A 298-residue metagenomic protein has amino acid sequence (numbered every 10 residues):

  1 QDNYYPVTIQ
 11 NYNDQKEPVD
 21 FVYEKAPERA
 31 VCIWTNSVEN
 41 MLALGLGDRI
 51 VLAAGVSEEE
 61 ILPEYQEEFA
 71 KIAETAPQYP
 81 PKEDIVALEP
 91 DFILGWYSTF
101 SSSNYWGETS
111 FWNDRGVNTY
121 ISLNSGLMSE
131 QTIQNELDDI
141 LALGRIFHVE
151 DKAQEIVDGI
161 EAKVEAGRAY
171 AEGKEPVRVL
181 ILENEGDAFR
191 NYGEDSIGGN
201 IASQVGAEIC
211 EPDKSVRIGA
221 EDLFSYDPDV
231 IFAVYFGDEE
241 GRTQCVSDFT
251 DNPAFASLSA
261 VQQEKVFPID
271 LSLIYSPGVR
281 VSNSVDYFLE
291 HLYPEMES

Functional and structural regions predicted by a protein language model:
Q1-E39, I146-L180, H291-S298: Bacterial Sec-exported substrate-binding components of ABC uptake systems
N13-E17, I72-E83, D213-E221: Short helix-initiation/N-cap motifs at beta->coil->alpha
E24-P27, W34-E39, K82, V86 (+12 more regions): Extracytoplasmic/secreted envelope proteins and their assembly/folding machinery, especially bacterial periplasmic
V31-L88, F92, Y97-S101: A short, structured surface patch at a secondary-structure boundary
C32, L52, G95, S122 (+3 more regions): Short beta-strand and adjacent tight-turn residues that come in two discontinuous sequence segments and form the edges
E58-E60, R190-R217: Alpha-helical, coiled-coil/dimerization segments enriched in small aliphatic residues
E59-I61, T99-G107, V117-A142, E175-I197 (+1 more regions): Extracytoplasmic ligand-binding site segments that recognize negatively charged/polar headgroups
E130-R145, Q154, F232-S298: Structured C-terminal subdomain patch of bacterial secreted/periplasmic proteins
